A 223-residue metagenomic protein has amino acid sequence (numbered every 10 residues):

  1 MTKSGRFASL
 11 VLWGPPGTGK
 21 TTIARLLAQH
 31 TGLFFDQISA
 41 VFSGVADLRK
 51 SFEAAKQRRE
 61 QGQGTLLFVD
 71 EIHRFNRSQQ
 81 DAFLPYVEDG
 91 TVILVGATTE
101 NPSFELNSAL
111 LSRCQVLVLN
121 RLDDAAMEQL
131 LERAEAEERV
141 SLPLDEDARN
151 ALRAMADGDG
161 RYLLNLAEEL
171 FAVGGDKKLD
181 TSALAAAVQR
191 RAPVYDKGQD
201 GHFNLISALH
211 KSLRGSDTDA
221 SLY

Functional and structural regions predicted by a protein language model:
T2-G5, V69, H73-S112: Conserved catalytic/switch belt of AAA+ P-loop NTPases
T2-I38, E53-K56, L84-D89: Walker A/P-loop
L10, V92, L117: Conserved beta-strand position immediately N-terminal to the Walker
F34-L66, R77: Short glycine-rich substrate-engagement loop in P-loop NTPases that contacts/grips substrate
S39-V41, Q115-E128: Conserved AAA+ ATPase "SRH/arginine-finger" region at the nucleotide-binding site
L131-R149: Helix-loop-helix "sensor" segment of P-loop NTPases
N150-M155, R161-G175, S182-Q189, S207-K211 (+1 more regions): C-terminal helical "lid" of AAA+/P-loop NTPase domains
A192-Y223: Conserved P-loop NTPase/AAA+ ATPase motor core
